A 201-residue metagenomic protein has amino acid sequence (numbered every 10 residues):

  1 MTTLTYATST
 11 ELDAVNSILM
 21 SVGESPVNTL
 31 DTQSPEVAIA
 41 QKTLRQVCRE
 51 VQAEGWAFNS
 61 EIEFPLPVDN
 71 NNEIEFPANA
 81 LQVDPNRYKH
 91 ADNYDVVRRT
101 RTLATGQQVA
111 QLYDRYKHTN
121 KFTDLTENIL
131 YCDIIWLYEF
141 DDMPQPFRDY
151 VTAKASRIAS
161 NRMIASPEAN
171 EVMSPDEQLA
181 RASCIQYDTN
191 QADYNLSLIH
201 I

Functional and structural regions predicted by a protein language model:
M1-W56, T102-F147: Conserved short "hinge" loops at termini or chain/domain junctions
A38-G106, Q111-R115, P146-A159, M163: Divalent metal-cofactor coordination and adjacent catalytic microenvironments
A40-C48, M173-C184: Short amphipathic alpha-helical coiled-coil/interface segments
N161-P175: Short conserved catalytic/interaction loops centered on acidic-Pro-aromatic/His motifs
I199-I201: Conserved small/polar residues in nucleotide/adenosyl-binding loops
